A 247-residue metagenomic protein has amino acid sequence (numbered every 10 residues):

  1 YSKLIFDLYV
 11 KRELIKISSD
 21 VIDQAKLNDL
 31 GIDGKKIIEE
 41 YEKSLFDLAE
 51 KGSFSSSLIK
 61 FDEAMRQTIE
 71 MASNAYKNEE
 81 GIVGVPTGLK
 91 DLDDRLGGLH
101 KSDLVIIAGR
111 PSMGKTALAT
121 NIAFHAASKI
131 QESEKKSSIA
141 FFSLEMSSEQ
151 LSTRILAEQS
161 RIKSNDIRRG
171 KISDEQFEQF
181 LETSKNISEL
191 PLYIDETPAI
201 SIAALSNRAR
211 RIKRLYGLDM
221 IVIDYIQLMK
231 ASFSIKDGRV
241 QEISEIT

Functional and structural regions predicted by a protein language model:
S2-N78, I82, A108, M113 (+4 more regions): Short, small/acidic-rich helices and loops at N termini and domain boundaries of DNA replication/processing enzymes
V85: Extended hydrophobic
L89-G98: Pre-Walker A adenine-sensing motif
D94, H125-G217, A231: Cytosolic-facing regulatory segments adjacent to core modules
H100-V105, S137: Pre-Walker A (Motif I) flank of P-loop NTPase domains
V105, Y193, I221-I223: Hydrophobic positions in the central parallel beta-sheet of the AAA+
T116-A123: Motif I (Walker A/P-loop) of helicase-class P-loop NTPases
L218-T247: Helical hairpin unit composed of two closely spaced alpha helices linked by a short loop
